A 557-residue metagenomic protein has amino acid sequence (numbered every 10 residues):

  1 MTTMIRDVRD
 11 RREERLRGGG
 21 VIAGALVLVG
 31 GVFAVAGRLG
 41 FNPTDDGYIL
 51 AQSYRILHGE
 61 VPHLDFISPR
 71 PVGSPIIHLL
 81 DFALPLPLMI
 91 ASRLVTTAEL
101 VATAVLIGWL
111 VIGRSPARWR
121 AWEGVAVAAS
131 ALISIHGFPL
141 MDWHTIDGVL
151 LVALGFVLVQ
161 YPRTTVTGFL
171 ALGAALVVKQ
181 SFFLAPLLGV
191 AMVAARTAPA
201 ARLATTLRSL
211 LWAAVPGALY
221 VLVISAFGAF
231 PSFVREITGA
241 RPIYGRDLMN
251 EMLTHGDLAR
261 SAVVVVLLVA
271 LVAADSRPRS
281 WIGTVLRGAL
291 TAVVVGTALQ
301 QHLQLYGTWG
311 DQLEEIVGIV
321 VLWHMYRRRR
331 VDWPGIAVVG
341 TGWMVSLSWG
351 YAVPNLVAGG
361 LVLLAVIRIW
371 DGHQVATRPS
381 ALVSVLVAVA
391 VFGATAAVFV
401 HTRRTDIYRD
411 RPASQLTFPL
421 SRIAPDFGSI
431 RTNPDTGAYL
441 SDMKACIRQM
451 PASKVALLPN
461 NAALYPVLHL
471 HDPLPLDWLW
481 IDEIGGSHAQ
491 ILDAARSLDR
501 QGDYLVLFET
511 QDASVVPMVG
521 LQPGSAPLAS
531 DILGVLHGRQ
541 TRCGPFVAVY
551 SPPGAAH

Functional and structural regions predicted by a protein language model:
G37-Q52, D65-L80, P87, F227-F230 (+1 more regions): Extracytoplasmic catalytic/substrate-binding loops of multi-pass membrane glycan-assembly enzymes
L94-A117: Transmembrane-helix motifs of polytopic, lipid-linked glycan transferases
V95-E99, W122, S134-L154, V178 (+3 more regions): Multi-pass, polyprenyl lipid-linked donor-dependent membrane glycosyltransferases
V152-T167, A273-S276, V320-V331: Membrane-interface transmembrane helices that cradle and orient dolichyl/undecaprenyl
A153-F156, T165-M192, V215, A337-S348: Membrane-interface alpha helices of multi-pass inner-membrane proteins
A185-G217, Y244-G245, L271-W281, L364-A376: Perimembrane helix-loop-helix junctions
V400-D482, G502-V516, P545-F546, Y550: Short periplasmic/luminal acceptor-recognition loop of GT-C membrane glycosyltransferases, typified by
G502-H557: Aromatic/acidic, Gly/Pro-rich catalytic loop(s) in extracytoplasmic/lumenal soluble domains of multi-pass membrane
